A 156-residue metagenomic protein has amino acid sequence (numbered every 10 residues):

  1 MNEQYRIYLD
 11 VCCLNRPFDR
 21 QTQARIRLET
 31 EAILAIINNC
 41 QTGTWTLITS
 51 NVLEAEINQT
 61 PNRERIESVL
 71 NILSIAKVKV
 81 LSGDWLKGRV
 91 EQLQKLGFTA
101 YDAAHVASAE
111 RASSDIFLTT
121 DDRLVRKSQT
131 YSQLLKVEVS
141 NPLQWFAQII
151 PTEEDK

Functional and structural regions predicted by a protein language model:
M1-R6, Q21-T30, E110-K156: Acidic, PIN/NYN-like endoribonuclease modules and their adjacent C-terminal/linker elements
Y8-P61, V78, P142-Q144: PIN/NYN-family metal-dependent endoribonuclease catalytic core
R20, T60, L93, T130-Y131: Residue-level signal for well-ordered alpha-helical positions
I33-N38, V69-L70, V106: Short amphipathic alpha-helical segments and helix-helix/interface helices
A55-E56, W85-R89, P142-I150: A short acidic, often aromatic-flanked loop/helix-cap motif at beta-alpha or helix-coil junctions that lines enzyme
Q59-S74: Short, electropositive alpha-helical surface patch
K77-D122, R126-T130, D155: Active-site neighborhoods of divalent-metal-dependent phosphate/nucleic-acid chemistry enzymes
